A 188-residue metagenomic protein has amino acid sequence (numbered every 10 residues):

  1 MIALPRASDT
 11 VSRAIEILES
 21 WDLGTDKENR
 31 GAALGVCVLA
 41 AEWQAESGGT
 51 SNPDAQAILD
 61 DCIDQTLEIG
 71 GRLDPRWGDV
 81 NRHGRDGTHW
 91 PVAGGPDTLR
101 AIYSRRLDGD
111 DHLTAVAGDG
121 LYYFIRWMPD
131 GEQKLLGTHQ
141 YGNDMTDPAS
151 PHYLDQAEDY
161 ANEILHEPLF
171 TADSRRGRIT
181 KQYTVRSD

Functional and structural regions predicted by a protein language model:
M1-D188: Acidic, low-complexity N-terminal propeptides/linkers enriched in Ser/Thr/Asp/Gly that mediate export, maturation
